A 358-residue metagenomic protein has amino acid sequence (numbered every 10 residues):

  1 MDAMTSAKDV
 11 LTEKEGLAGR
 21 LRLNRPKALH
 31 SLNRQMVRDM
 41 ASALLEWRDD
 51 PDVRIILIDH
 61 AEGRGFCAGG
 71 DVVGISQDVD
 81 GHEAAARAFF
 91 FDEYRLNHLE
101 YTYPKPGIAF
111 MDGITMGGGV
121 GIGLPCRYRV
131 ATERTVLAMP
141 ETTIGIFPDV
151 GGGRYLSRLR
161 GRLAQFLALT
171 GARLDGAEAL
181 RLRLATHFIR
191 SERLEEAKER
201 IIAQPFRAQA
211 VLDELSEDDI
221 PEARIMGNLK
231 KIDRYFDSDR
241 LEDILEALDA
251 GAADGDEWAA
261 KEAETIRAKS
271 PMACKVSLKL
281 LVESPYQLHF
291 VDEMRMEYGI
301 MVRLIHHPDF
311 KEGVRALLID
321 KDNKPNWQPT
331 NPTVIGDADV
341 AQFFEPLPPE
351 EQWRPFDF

Functional and structural regions predicted by a protein language model:
M1-D59, H98, P355-F358: Conserved CoA-thioester-binding segment of acyl-CoA-metabolizing enzymes
I58, D71, I122-G123, E178-A179 (+2 more regions): Hydrophobic/aromatic residues within transmembrane alpha-helices of multi-pass small-molecule transporters
H60-R95, T143-G145: Glycine- (often His-adjacent) and acidic-residue-rich active-site loop that binds/positions the CoA thioester
E100-I144, F166-A172, G176, H187: Glycine-rich beta-to-alpha active-site loop
G151-A208: Contiguous mid-protein beta-loop-alpha structural module that forms a pocket-lining wall or clamp of enzyme active
L184, I189-K269: Amphipathic alpha-helical blocks and their helix-capping loop/short-beta junctions
L245-G251, W258-G299, I305, D309-K311: Substrate-recognition/cap regions that form aromatic- and gly/pro-loop-enriched pockets for small-molecule ligands
I300, P308, E312-F358: C-terminal amphipathic alpha-helical interaction region
